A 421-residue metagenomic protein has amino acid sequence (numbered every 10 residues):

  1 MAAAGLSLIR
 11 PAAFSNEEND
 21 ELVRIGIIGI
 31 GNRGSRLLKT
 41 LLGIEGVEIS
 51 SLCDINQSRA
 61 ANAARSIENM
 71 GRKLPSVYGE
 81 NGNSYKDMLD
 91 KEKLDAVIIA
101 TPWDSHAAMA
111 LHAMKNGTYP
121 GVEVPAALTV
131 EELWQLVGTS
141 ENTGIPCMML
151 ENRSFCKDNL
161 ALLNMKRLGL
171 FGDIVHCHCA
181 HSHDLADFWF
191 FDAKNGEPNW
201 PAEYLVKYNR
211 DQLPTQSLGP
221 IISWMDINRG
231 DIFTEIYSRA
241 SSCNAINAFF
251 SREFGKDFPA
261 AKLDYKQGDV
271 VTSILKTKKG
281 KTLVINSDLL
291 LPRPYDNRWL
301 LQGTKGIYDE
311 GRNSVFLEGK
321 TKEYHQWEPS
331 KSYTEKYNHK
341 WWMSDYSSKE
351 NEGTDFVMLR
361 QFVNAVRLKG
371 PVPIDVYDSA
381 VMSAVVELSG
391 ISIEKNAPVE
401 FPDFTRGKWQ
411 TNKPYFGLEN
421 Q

Functional and structural regions predicted by a protein language model:
M1-N19, W341, S347, Q361-Q421: C-terminal helix-rich "cap/oligomerization" subdomain common to oxidoreductases
M1-Y119, E131-P146: N-terminal glycine-/serine-/threonine-rich beta1-alpha1-beta2 phosphate-ribose binding loop of Rossmann-like
L22-G26, D173-H176, T282: Residues that mark the start of a beta-strand
G29, T143-M148, R153-D264, N396: Predominantly a Rossmann-like dinucleotide-binding segment in NAD(P)-dependent oxidoreductases
A60, A64, M70, E350 (+2 more regions): Stable alpha-helical structural segments in soluble proteins, enriched in small hydrophobic residues
I99, V122, C147-M149, H178 (+1 more regions): Hydrophobic residues in well-ordered beta-strands that form the structural core
E235, A245-D264, K276-T277, K305-I374 (+1 more regions): C-terminal glycine/acidic-rich active-site capping loop/insertion
Q267, N286-Y295: Glycine-rich phosphate/pyrophosphate-binding beta-alpha loops
